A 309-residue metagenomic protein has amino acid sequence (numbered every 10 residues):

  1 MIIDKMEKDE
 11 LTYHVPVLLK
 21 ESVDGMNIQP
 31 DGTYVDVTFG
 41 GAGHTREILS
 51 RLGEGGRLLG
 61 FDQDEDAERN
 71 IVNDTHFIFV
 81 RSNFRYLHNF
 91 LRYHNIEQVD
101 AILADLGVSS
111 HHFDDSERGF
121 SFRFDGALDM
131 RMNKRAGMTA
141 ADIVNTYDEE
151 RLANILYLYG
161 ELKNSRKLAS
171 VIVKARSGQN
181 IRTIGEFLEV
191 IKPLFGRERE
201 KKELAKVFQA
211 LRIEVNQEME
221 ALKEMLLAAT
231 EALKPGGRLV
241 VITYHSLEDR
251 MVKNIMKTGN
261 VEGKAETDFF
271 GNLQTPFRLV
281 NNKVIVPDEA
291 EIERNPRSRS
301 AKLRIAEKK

Functional and structural regions predicted by a protein language model:
M1-K309: S-adenosyl-L-methionine-dependent methyltransferase catalytic core, i.e., the SAM/SAH-binding region
